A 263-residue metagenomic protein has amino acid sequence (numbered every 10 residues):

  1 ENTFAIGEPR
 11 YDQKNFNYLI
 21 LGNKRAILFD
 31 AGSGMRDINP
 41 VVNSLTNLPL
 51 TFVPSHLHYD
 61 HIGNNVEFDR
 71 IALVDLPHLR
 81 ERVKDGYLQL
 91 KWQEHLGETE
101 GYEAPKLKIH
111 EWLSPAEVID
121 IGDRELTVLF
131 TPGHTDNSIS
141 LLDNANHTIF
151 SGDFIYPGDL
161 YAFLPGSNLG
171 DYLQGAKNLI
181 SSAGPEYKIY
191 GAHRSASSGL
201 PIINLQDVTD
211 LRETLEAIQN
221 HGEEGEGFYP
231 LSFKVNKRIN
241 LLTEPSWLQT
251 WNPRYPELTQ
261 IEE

Functional and structural regions predicted by a protein language model:
E1-S44, S140-G152, Y156: Conserved beta-strand hairpin/beta-sheet module of binuclear metal-dependent hydrolase folds, prominently
K14, G34-D37, L57-G63, T135-I139 (+2 more regions): Active-site environment of divalent metal-dependent phosphoester hydrolases
L28-A31, L50-D60, A72-L76, F130-G133 (+2 more regions): Active-site neighborhood of phospho(di)ester-bond hydrolases with catalytic His/Asp-centered motifs
S33-D120, P157, D207-A217, H221: Active-site HxH/HxHxD metal-binding segment of metal-dependent hydrolases
L45-L48, I121-G122, D143-N144, S182-G184: Glycine-rich phosphate-binding loop signature in dinucleotide/nucleotide-binding domains
P115-D143: Core dinuclear metal-dependent hydrolase active-site scaffold
P132-G170: Active-site-proximal loop/helix segments of hydrolase catalytic cores
Q174-E263: Accessory terminal helices/loops
